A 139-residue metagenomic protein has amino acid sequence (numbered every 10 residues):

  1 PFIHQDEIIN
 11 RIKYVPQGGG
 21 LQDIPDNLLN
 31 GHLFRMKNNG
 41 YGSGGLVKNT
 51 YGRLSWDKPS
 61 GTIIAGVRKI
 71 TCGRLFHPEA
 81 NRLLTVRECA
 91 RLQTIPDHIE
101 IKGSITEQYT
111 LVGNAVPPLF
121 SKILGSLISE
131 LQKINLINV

Functional and structural regions predicted by a protein language model:
P1-V139: C-terminal target-recognition/interaction regions appended to catalytic cores
